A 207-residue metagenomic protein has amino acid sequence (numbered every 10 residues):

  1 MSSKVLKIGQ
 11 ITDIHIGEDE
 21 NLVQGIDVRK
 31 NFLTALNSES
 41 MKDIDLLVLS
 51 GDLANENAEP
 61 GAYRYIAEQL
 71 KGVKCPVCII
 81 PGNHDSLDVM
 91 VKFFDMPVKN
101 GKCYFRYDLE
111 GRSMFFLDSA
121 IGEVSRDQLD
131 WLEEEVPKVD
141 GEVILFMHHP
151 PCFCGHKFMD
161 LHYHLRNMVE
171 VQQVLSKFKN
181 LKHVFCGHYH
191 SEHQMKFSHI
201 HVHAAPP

Functional and structural regions predicted by a protein language model:
M1-I8, F32-E39, E68-V77, N100-Y104 (+1 more regions): Short low-complexity stretches enriched in small and charged residues
M1-Y65, K138, C154: N-terminal active-site segment of His-dependent metallophosphoesterases
V5-E18, G111-I121, I144-F146, I200-P206: Active-site-proximal beta-strand elements of phosphoester/diester hydrolases
Q10, L49, I79-G82, L145 (+1 more regions): Structural beta-sheet core signal
I16-E20, N55-P60, N83-M90, G122-V124 (+2 more regions): Active-site environment of divalent metal-dependent phosphoester hydrolases
V23-V28, A54-A58, F93-D95, A120-G122 (+1 more regions): Short, flexible loop segments at the rims of nucleotide/cofactor-binding pockets, characterized by
A35-L47, V124-H203: His/acidic metal-ligating clusters that form di-metal
G61-K138, H164-N180, M195-S198, P206: Extended active-site neighborhood of metal-dependent phosphoesterases/phosphodiesterases
